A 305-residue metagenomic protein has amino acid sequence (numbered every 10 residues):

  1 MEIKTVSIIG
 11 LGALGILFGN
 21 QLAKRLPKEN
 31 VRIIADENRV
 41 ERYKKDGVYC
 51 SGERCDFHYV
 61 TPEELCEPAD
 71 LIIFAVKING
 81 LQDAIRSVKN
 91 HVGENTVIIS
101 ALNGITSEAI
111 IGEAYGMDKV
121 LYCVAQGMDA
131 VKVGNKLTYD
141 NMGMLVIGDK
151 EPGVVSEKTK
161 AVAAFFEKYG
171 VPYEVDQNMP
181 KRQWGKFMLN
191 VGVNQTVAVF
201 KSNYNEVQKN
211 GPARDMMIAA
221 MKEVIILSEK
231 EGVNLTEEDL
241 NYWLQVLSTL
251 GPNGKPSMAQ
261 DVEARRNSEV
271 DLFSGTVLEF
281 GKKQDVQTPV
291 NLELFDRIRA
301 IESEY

Functional and structural regions predicted by a protein language model:
M1-F57: NAD(P)+-binding Rossmann beta1-loop-alpha1 motif at the extreme N-terminus of oxidoreductases
E2, E29, E157-K160, E167 (+1 more regions): NAD(P)-dependent Rossmann-like dehydrogenase/reductase catalytic/cofactor-binding core
N20, K24, R86-N90, E113 (+3 more regions): Short, well-ordered alpha-helices that flank and scaffold nucleotide-derived cofactor binding pockets
A35-E37, T61-E63, L102, V124 (+3 more regions): Residues at the C-termini of beta-strands that transition into short coil/loop
R39-K44, E108-A109, V155: Short, charged/polar "capping" segments at the starts of alpha-helices and the immediately preceding loops
G52-K136: Rossmann-like NAD(P)(H) cofactor-binding subdomain of soluble oxidoreductases
H91, A114-K119, G134-E237: Internal alpha-helical scaffold of NAD(P)-dependent oxidoreductase catalytic cores
